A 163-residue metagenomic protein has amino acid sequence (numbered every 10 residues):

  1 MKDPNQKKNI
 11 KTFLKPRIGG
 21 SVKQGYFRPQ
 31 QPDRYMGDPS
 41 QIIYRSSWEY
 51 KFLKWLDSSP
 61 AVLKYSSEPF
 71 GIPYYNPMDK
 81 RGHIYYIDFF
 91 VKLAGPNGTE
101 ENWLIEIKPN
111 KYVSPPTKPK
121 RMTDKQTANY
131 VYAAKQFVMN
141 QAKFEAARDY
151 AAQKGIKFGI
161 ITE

Functional and structural regions predicted by a protein language model:
M1-E163: Electrostatic, structured charged patches in enzyme active sites and in nucleic-acid/phosphate-binding
